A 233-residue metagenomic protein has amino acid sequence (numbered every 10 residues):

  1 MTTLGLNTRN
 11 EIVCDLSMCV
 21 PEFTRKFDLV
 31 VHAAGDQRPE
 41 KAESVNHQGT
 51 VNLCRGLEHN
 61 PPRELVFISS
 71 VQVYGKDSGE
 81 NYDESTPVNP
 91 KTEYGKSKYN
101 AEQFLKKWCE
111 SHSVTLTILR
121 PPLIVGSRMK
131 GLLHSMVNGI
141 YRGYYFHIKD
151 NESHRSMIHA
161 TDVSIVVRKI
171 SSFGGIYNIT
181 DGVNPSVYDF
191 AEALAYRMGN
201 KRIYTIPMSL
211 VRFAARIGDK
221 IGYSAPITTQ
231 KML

Functional and structural regions predicted by a protein language model:
T2-E22: Adenosine-cofactor binding site in Rossmann-like domains, unifying the SAM/SAH pocket of S-adenosylmethionine-dependent
L16-N52, G56, V73-K76: NAD(P)H-binding glycine-rich loop region in Rossmannoid oxidoreductase-like domains and their noncatalytic homologs
K41-N52, V88, T92, K96-Y99 (+1 more regions): Glycine-rich NAD(P)-binding loop of the Rossmann-fold in SDR/ketoreductase-type enzymes
N52-E93, C109: Conserved Rossmann-fold NAD(P)-dependent oxidoreductase catalytic core, especially the SDR/UDP-sugar
G75, T117-H134: Flexible, glycine-rich beta-alpha linker
N89-T117: Active-site Tyr-X1-5-Lys
M129-S135, I148-G174, N178: Substrate-positioning beta->alpha
I170-S224: Mid/C-terminal beta-alpha module of Rossmann-like enzyme folds, strongest in SDR-family dehydrogenases/epimerases
